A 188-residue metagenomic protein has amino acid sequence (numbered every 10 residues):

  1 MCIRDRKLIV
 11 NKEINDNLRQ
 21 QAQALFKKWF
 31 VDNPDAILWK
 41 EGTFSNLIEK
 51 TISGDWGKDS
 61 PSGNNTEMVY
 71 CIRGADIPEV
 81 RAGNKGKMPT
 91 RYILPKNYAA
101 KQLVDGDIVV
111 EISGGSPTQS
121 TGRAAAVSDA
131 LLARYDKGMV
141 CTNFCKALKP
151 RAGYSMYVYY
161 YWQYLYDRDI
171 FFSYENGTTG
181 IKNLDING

Functional and structural regions predicted by a protein language model:
M1-I3: Short, small-residue-biased leader/transition segments that mark boundaries at the very start of proteins
R6, R91, K146-P150: Short, well-ordered beta-strand elements within core beta-sheets of diverse protein domains
R6-W56: Non-catalytic DNA-recognition/assembly elements of restriction-modification systems
K40-E41, G57-T66, G86-K87, S173-E175: Short coil/turn segments at secondary-structure boundaries
S45-P61, A75-E111, G115, D129-A130: Sequence-specific dsDNA recognition surfaces
P61, Y164-G188: Specificity-determining recognition surfaces
R73, Y98-Q163, E175-G177, D185: A short beta-sheet element
